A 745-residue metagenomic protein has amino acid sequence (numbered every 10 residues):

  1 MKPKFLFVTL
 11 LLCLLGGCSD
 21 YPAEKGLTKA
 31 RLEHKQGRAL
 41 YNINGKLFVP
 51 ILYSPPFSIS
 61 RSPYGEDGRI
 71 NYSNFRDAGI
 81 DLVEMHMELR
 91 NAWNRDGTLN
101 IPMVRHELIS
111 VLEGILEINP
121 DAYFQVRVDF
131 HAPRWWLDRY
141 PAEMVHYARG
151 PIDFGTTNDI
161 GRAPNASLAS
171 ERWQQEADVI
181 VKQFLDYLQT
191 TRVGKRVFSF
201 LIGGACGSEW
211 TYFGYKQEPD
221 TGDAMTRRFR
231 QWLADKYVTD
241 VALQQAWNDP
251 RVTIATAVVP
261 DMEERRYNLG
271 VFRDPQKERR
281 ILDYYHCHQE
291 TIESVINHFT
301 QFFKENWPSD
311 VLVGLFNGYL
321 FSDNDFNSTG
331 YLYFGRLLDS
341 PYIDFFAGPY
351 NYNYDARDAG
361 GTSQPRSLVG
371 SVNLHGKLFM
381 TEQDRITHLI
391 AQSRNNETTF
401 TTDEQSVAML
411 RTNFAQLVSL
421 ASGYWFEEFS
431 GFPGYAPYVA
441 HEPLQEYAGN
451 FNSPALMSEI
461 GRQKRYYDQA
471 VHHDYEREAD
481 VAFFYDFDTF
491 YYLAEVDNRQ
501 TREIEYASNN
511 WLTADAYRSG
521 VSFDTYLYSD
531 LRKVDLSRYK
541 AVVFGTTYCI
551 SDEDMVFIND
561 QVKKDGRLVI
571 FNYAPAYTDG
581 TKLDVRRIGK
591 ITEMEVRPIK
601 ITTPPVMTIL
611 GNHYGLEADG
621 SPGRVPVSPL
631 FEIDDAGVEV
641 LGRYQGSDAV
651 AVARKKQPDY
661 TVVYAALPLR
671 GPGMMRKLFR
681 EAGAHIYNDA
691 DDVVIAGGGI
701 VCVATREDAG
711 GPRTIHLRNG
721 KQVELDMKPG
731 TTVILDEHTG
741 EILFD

Functional and structural regions predicted by a protein language model:
G16-G17: C-terminal motif of bacterial Sec signal peptides marking the signal peptidase cleavage site
D20-F75, H472-H473: N-terminal carbohydrate-binding accessory modules
V49-P63, H86-R105, D159-V179, Q276-S294 (+8 more regions): The substrate-binding groove and active-site-proximal loops of carbohydrate-active enzymes, especially glycoside
G65-F154, L185-Q189, F299-W307, C549: Aromatic-lined substrate-binding rim segments of carbohydrate-active enzymes
E66, F334-G335, D515-V534: A short, well-structured beta->alpha microelement
D129, L137-D339, I343-D344, P349-Y352 (+1 more regions): Polysaccharide-binding and catalytic clefts of secreted carbohydrate-active enzymes
S309, G314-W511, K600-S628, E639-R643 (+4 more regions): Hydrophobic targeting/anchoring helices
S406, G545-D745: A conserved amphipathic helix/loop scaffold that creates a polar/acidic microenvironment used either to coordinate
